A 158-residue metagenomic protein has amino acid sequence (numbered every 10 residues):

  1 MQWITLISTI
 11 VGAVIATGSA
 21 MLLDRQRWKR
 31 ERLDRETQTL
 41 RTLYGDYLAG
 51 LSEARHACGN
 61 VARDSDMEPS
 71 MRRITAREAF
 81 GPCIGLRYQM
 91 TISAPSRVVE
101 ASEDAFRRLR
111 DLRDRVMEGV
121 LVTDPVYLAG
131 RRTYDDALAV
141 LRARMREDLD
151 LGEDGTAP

Functional and structural regions predicted by a protein language model:
M1-W28: Membrane-embedded hydrophobic alpha-helical segments
G18-P158: Conserved non-transmembrane functional hotspots
